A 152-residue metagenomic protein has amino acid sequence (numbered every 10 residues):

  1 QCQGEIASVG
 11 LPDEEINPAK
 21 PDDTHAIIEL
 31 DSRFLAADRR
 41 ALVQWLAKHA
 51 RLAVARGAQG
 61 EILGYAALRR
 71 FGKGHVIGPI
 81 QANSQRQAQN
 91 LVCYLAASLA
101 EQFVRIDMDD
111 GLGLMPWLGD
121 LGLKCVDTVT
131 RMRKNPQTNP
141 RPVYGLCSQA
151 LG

Functional and structural regions predicted by a protein language model:
Q1-C2, A47: Short N-terminal helix-initiation segments at or just after the protein's N-terminus
Q3-P21: Conserved N-terminal entry element of GNAT/NAT acetyltransferase domains
N17-G152: Intrinsically disordered, low-complexity, positively biased terminal segments
